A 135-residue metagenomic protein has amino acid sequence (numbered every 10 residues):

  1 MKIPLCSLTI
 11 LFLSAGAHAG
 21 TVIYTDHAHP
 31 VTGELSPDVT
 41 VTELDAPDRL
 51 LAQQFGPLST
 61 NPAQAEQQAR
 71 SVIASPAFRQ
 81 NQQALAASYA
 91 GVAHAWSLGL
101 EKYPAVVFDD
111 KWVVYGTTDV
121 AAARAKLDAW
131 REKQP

Functional and structural regions predicted by a protein language model:
M1-I10: Sec-dependent signal peptide recognition, specifically the positively charged N-region followed immediately by
S14-G16: N-terminal signal peptide c-region/cleavage motif recognized by signal peptidases
H18-S59, F108: Local sequence-structure signature of Cys/Sec-based thiol-disulfide redox active-site neighborhoods
S36, L100-E101: Extracytoplasmic
F55, T60-Q83: Conserved segment of the thioredoxin-like fold in thiol-based oxidoreductases
A77-L100: Thioredoxin-like thiol-disulfide oxidoreductase module
Y103-V114: A short, hydrophobic beta-strand/beta-hairpin element that forms part of a small beta-sheet core
G116-P135: C-terminal partner/receptor-binding element of secreted or periplasmic proteins
